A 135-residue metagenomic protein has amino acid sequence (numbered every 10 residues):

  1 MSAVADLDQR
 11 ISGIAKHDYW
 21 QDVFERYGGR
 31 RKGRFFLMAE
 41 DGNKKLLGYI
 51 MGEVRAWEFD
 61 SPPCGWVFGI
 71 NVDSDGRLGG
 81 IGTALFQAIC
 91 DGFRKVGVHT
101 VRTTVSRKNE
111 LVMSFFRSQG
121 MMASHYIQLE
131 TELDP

Functional and structural regions predicted by a protein language model:
M1-V4: A short beta-loop-alpha structural element at the N-terminal edge of CoA-dependent acyl/N-acetyltransferase catalytic
D6, R10-P62, F68, E132: Acetyl-CoA-dependent GNAT
E40, V67-R77, V105: A short, internal acetyl-CoA/4′-phosphopantetheine-binding micro-motif in the GNAT/acyltransferase core
V72, L78-D91, S114-S118: Conserved acetyl-CoA-binding loop-helix of GNAT-fold acetyltransferases
R77, T103-V112, E130, D134: Conserved beta-strand-loop-alpha-helix junction that forms the acyl-donor binding cleft
F86, F93-V105: Conserved GNAT acetyl-CoA-binding A-motif
R117-I127: Conserved acetyl-CoA-binding loop of GNAT-fold acetyltransferases
